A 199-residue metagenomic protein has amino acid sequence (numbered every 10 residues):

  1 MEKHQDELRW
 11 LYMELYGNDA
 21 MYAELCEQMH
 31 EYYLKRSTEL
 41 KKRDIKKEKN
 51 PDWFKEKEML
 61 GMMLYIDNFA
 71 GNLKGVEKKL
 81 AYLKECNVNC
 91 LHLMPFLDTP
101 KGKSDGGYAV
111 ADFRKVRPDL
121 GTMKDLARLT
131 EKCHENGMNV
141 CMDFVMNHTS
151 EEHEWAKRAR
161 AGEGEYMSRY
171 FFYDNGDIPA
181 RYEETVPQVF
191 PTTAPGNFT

Functional and structural regions predicted by a protein language model:
M1-L60, Y65, D119, N136 (+1 more regions): Alpha-amylase-like alpha-glycosidases and glucanotransferases acting on alpha-linked glucans and related
L60, G75-K78, K124: Glycine- and small hydrophobic-enriched segments that form the cores of compact globular domains
L60-L64, L91-L93, V140-M142: Hydrophobic faces of well-ordered beta-strands that scaffold small-molecule active sites in alpha/beta enzyme cores
L64-G75: Active-site mouth loops of central-metabolism enzymes
G71, Y82-R128, N136-M138, T149-E152: Aromatic-lined carbohydrate-binding/catalytic grooves of carbohydrate-active enzymes
L73-A81, T130, Y170-D174: Glycan-processing catalytic domains of CAZymes
V145: Catalytic metal-binding/acid-base residues of hydrolase active sites
